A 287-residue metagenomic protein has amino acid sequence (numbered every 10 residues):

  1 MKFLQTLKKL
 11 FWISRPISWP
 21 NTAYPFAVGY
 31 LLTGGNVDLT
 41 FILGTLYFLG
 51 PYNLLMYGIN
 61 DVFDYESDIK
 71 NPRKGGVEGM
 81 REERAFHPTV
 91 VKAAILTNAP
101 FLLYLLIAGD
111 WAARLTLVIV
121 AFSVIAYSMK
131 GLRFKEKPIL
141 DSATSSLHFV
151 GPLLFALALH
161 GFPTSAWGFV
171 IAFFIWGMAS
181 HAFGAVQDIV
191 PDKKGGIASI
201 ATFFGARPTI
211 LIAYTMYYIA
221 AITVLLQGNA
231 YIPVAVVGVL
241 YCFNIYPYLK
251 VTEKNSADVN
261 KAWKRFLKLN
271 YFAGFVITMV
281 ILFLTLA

Functional and structural regions predicted by a protein language model:
F3-W12, V77-G168: Intramembrane alpha-helical segments
A23-F63, A113-A126, P163-F183: Membrane-embedded alpha-helical segments that form the functional core of polytopic membrane enzymes, especially those
A23-G29, S142-L157, A201-A206, W263-M279: Small-residue-rich segments of transmembrane alpha-helices in multi-pass membrane proteins, especially helix faces
L32-G44, S145-P191, R207-L211, M216-Y218 (+1 more regions): Functional transmembrane core segments of multi-pass inner-membrane proteins
F48-V77, A179-A201, A206: Acidic (Asp/Glu-rich) catalytic motifs at the cytosolic membrane interface
Y57, S123-K135, P247-S256: C-terminal ends of transmembrane helices
Y65-L117, I197-I232, L267, Y271-A273: Multi-pass membrane catalytic core of lipid/isoprenoid biosynthesis enzymes
P208, L226-A287: Extended hydrophobic alpha-helices typical of membrane-associated regions
